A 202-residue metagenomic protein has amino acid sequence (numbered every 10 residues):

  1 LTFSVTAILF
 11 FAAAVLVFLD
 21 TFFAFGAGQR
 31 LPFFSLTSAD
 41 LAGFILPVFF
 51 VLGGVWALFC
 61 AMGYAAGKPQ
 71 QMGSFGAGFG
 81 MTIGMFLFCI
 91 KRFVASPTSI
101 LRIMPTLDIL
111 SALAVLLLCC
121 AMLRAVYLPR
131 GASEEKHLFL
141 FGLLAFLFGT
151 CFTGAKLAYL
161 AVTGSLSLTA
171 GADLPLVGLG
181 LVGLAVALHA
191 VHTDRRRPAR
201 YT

Functional and structural regions predicted by a protein language model:
L1, M62-F75, V126-K136: Membrane-interface helix-boundary motifs at transmembrane edges
L1-A13, M72-L87, K136-F148: Transmembrane alpha-helical segments of multi-pass membrane proteins
L1-I45: N-terminal topogenic module of multi-pass integral membrane proteins
T2-T6, L36-V55, M104-L116, L168-G180: Alpha-helical transmembrane segments of polytopic membrane proteins
V15-L31, C89-I100, T153-G164: Juxtamembrane "helix-exit" motif on the non-cytosolic side of transmembrane helices
Q29-F34, F49-Q70, L87-R92: Hydrophobic, membrane-facing alpha-helical anchors
F75-M122: Short helix-loop boundary/capping segments
P105-T202: C-terminal transmembrane-bundle signature of multipass membrane proteins, characterized by strong activation on
